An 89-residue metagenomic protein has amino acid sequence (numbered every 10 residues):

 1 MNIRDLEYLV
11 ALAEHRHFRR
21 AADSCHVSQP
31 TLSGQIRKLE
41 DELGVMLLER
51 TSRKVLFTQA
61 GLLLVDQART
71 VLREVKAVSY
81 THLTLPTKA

Functional and structural regions predicted by a protein language model:
N2-D5, Q29, K54, G61 (+1 more regions): The N-cap/first-turn positions of alpha helices within or immediately adjacent to helix-turn-helix DNA-binding domains
L6-A13, T58, V65: Hydrophobic residues on short alpha-helical segments
V10-S28: Short helix-boundary/capping micro-motifs
H15, S24, R37-M46: Residue cluster at the C-terminal edge of the helix-turn-helix DNA-binding motif
E40-F57, L62: A short LG(V/I)-centered, amphipathic sequence patch enriched for acidic residue(s) preceding the LG motif
K76-S79: A short, exposed helix-loop element centered on a Lys and neighboring polar residues
T81-T87: Conserved small/polar residues in nucleotide/adenosyl-binding loops
